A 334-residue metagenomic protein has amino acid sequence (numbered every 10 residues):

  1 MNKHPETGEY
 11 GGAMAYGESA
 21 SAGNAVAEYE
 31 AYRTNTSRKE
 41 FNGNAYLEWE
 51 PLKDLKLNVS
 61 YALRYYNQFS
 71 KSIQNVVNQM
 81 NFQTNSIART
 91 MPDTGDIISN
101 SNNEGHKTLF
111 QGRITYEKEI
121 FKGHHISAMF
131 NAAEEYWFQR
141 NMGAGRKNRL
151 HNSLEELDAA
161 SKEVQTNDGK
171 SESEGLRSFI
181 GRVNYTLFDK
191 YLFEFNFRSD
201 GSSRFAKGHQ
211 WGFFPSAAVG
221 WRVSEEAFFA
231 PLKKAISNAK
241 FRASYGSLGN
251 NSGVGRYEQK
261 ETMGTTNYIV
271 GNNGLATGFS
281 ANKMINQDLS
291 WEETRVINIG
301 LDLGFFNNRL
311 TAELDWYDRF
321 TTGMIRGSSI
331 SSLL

Functional and structural regions predicted by a protein language model:
M1-V26: Acidic, glycine-rich flexible loop segments
G17-Q74, I87-L334: Extracellular/periplasmic, surface-exposed regions of secreted and cell-surface proteins
Q83: Active-site-surrounding "flap" and adjacent substrate/cofactor-binding loops of secreted or lumenal enzymes, prototyped
